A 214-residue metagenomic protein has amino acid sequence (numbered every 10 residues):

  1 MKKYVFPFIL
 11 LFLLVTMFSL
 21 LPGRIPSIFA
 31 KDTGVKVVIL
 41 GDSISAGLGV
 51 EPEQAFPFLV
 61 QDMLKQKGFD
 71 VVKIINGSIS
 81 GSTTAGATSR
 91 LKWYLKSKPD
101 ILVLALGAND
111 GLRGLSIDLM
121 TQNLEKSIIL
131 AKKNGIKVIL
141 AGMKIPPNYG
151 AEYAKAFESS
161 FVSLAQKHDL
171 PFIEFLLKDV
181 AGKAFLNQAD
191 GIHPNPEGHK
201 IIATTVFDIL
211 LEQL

Functional and structural regions predicted by a protein language model:
M1-L11: Bacterial N-terminal signal peptides that target proteins for export
K2, D32, D70, G86-L214: Alpha-helical cap/lid subdomain in secreted, periplasmic, or secretory-pathway luminal O-acyl-processing enzymes
I9-P22: Bacterial N-terminal signal peptides
L10, P26-F29, I129: Residues marking helix boundaries in flexible regions
I25-S80, R90-K98: Serine-esterase "nucleophile elbow" of acetyl-processing enzymes
